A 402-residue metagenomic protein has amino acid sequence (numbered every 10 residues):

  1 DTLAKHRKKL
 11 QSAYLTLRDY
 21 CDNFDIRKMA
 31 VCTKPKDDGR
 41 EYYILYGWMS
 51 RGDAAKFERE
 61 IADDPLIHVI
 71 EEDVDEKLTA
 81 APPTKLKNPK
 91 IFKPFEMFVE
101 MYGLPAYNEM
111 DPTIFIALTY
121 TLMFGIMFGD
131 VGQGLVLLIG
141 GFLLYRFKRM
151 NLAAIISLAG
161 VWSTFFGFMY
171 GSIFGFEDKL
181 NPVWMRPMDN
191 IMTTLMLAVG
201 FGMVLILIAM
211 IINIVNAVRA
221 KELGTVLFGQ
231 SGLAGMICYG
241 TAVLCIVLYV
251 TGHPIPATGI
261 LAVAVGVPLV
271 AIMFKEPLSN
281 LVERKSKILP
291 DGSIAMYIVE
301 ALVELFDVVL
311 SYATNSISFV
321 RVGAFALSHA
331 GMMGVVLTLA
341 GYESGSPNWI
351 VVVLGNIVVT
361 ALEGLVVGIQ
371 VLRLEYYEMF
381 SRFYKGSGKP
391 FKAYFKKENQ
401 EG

Functional and structural regions predicted by a protein language model:
T2-F57: Coiled-coil termination/hinge junctions
P35, Y46, A55-G402: Conserved, carboxylate-rich catalytic/transport cores that coordinate ions
